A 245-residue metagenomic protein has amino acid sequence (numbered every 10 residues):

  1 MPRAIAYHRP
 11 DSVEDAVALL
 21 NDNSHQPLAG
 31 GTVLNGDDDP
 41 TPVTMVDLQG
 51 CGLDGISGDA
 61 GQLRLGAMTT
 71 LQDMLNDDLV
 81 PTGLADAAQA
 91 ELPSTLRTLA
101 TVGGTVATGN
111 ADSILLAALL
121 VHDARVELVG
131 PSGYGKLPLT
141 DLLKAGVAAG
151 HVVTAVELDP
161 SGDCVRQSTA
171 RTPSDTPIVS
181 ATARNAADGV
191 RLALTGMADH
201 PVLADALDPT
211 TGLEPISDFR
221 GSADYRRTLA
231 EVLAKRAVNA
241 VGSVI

Functional and structural regions predicted by a protein language model:
M1-I245: C-terminal structural segment of proteins
